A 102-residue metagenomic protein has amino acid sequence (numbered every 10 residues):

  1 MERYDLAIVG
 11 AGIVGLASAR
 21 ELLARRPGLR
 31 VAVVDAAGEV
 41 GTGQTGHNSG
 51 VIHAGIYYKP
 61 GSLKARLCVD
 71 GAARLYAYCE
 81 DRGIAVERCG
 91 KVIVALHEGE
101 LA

Functional and structural regions predicted by a protein language model:
M1, Q44, A85-V86: Solvent-exposed alpha-helices and their adjacent loops that cap or buttress functional pockets in soluble metabolic
M1-V14, A32: Beta1/beta-strand and adjacent pyrophosphate-binding region of the FAD-binding site in flavoprotein oxidoreductases
G12, A37, G55: Proline-glycine-enriched beta-turn/loop adjacent to the NAD(P) cofactor-binding site in Rossmann-like oxidoreductases
L16, T42, L101: Loop/helix-junction capping segments adjacent to catalytic residues or to phosphate/diphosphate-binding pockets
L23-H47: Glycine-rich FAD pyrophosphate-binding loop
G50-A102: Dinucleotide-binding Rossmann-like beta1-alpha1 core, especially the glycine-rich loop that anchors the ADP
